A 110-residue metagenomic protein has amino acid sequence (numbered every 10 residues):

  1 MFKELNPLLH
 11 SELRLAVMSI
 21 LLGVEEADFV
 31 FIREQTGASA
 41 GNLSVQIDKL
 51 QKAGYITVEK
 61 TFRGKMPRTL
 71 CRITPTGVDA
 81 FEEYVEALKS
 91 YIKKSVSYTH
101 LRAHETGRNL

Functional and structural regions predicted by a protein language model:
F2-S39, T61-G64, L70-R72: N-terminal helix-turn-helix DNA-binding core of bacterial DNA-binding proteins
Q46: Residues within the DNA-recognition helix of helix-turn-helix
G54: Glycine-centered, phosphate/nucleic-acid-interacting loop/turn motifs that mediate DNA/RNA or nucleotide
V58: Short beta-strand "wing" residues that participate in macromolecule-binding interfaces
R72-V96: C-terminal structural segments of small proteins and small subunits
T99-T106: Conserved small/polar residues in nucleotide/adenosyl-binding loops
